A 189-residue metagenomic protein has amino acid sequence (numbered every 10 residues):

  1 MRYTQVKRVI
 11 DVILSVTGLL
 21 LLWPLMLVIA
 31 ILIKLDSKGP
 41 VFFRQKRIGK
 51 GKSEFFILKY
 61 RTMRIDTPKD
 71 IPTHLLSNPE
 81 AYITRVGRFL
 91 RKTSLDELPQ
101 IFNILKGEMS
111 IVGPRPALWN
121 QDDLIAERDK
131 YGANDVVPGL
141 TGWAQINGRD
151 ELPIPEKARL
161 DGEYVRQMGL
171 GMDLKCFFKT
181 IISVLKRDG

Functional and structural regions predicted by a protein language model:
M1-D66, N103, L170, K175-G189: A hydrophobic, helix-centered structural microdomain
L19, H74-S77, N134: Residue-level "hotspot" positions that anchor or transmit function at local structural transition points
L27, Y82, E97: Short phosphate-engaging motifs
P40, P99-G189: Hydrophobic structural segments characteristic of membrane proteins
F43-Y82, L140-L160: Short, glycine-rich, amphipathic interfacial segments at transmembrane boundaries or analogous
